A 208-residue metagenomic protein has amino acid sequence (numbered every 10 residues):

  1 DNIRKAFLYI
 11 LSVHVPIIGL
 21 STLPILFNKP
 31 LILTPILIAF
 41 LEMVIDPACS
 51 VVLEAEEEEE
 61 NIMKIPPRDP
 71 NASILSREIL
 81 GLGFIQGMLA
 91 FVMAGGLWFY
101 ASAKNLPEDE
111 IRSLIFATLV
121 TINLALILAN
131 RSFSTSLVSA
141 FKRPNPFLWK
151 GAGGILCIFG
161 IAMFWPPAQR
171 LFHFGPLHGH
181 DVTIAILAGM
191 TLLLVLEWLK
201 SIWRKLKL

Functional and structural regions predicted by a protein language model:
D1-S134: Membrane-embedded transport module
A117-L208: C-terminal transmembrane module of polytopic membrane proteins
